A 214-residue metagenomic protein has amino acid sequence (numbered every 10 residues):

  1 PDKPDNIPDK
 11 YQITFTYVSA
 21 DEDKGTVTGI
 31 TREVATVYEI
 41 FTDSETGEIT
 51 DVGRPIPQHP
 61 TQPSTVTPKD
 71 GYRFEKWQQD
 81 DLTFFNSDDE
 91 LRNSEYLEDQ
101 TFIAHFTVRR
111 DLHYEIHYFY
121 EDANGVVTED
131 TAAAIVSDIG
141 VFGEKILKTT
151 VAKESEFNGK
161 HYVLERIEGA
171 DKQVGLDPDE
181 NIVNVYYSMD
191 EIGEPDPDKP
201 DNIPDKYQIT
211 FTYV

Functional and structural regions predicted by a protein language model:
P1-S19, N86-F119, K172-G193, D198-Y213: Conserved "repeat-terminator" motif of extracellular CCP/Sushi domains
D2-K3, R54-D89, F142-P178: Surface-exposed interfaces of beta-sheet-rich extracellular modules
V18-E22, Q79-F84, E121-G125, G169 (+1 more regions): Change "in extracellular beta-sheet-rich domains … of secreted and cell-surface proteins" to "in beta-sheet-rich domains
S19, D43, T50, P68 (+4 more regions): Acidic surface patches and DE-rich sequence motifs
D21-I30: Small-residue (G/S/T/A) turn/hinge positions that recur once per unit in extracellular repeat modules
D23, P68, Y96-E98: Repetitive beta-strand solenoid architecture
A35-I40, F119, A123-E144, D179: Well-ordered beta-sheet/strand-loop patches within structured domains
T36-T61, S87-R92, S137-F142, K153 (+1 more regions): Surface-exposed intrinsically disordered loops and tails
